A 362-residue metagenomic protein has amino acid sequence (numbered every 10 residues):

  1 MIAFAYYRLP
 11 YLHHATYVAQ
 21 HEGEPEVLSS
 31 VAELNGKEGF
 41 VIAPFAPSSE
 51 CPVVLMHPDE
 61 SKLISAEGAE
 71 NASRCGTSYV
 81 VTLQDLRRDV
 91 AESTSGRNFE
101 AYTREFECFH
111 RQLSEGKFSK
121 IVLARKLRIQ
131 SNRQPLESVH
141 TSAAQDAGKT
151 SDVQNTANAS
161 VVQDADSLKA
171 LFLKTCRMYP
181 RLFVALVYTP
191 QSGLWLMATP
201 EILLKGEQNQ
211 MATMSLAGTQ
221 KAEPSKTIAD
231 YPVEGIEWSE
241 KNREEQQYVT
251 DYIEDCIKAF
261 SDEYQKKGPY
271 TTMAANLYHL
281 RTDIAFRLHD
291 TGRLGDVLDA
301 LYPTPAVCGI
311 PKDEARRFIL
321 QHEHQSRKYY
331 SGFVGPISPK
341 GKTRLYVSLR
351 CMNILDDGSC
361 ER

Functional and structural regions predicted by a protein language model:
A3-Q20, N132-E137, Q163-R243, G341-R362: An anion-binding catalytic pocket shared by soluble metabolic enzymes
Y11, H21-L136, H140-S142, K149 (+4 more regions): Non-catalytic accessory segments adjacent to catalytic cores
V41, G116, L204, A315 (+1 more regions): A residue-level signal for conserved active-site and pocket-lining positions in enzyme catalytic cores
I64-E100, E105-F106, K126-L136, A144 (+1 more regions): Contiguous alpha-helical scaffold segments within structured protein domains that host functional hotspots
R111-S114, P180, K258, D262 (+1 more regions): Generic secondary-structure signature for well-ordered alpha-helical cores
G292-R362: Conserved hydrophobic core element of enzyme catalytic domains
